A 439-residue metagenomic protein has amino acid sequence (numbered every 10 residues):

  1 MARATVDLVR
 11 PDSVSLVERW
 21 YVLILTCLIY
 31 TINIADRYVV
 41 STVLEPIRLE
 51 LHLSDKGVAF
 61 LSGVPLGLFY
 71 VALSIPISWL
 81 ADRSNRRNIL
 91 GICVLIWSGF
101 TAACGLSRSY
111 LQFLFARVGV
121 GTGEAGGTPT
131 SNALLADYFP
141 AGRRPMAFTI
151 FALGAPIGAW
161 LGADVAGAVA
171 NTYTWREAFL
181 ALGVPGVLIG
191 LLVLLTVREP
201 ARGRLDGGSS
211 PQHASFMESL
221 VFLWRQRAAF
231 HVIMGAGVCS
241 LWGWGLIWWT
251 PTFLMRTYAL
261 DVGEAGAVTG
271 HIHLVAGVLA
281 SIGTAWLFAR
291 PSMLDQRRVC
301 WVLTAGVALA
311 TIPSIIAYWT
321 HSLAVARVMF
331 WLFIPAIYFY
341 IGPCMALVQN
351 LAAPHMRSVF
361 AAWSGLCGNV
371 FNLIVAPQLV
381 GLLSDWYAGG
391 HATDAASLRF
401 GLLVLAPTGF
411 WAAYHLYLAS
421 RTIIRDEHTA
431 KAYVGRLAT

Functional and structural regions predicted by a protein language model:
L8-S15, A201-I233, T257: Juxtamembrane intracellular "pre-TM" segments in multi-pass secondary transporters
V40-S41, R227-S281, I337-I341, M345 (+1 more regions): Extracytoplasmic gate region of multi-pass secondary transporters
V43-A72: Extracellular/periplasmic helix-loop-helix junction of adjacent transmembrane segments in MFS-like secondary
H52, N85, L106-Q112, G123 (+2 more regions): Helix-breaking motifs and short loop linkers at transmembrane-helix boundaries and internal kinks in secondary membrane
G63-S78, H271-T284: Central cavity-lining transmembrane alpha-helices of secondary-active solute carriers, predominantly the Major
A72-R108: Conserved MFS/SLC helix-loop-helix module at the cytosolic interface between two early adjacent transmembrane helices
A116-P156: Cytoplasmic helix-loop-helix junction between adjacent transmembrane helices in 12-TM secondary transporters
F151-E199: Helix-loop-helix hairpin linking two adjacent transmembrane segments in secondary transporters
